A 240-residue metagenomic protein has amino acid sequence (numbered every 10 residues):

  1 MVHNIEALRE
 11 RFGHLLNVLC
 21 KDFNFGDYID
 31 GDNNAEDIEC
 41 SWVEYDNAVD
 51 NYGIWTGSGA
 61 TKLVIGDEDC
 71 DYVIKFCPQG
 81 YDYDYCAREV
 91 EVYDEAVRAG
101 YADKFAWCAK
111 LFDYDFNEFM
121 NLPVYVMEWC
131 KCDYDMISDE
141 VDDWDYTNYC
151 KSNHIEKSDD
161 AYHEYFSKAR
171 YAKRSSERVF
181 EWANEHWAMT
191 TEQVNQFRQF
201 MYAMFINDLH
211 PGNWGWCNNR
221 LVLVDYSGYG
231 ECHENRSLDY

Functional and structural regions predicted by a protein language model:
V2-G53: Juxta-kinase regulatory segment immediately upstream of eukaryotic protein kinase catalytic domains
I38-Y52, D69-V73, N117-E118, C130-C132: Acidic, low-complexity, intrinsically disordered interaction modules
G53-A102: ATP-binding glycine-rich loop module of kinase domains
V73-G80, E128-C130, D225-S227: Active-site ExK catalytic segment of metal-dependent nucleases
Y81-E91, D135-E140, C232-L238: Active-site-adjacent loop/helix micro-motif of nuclease/hydrolase catalytic cores
Y101-T190: Conserved structural core of kinase catalytic domains
N195-F205: Protein kinase catalytic-loop region centered on the HRD/HxD motif
M204-Y240: Catalytic activation segment of kinase domains across protein kinase-like and atypical kinase folds
